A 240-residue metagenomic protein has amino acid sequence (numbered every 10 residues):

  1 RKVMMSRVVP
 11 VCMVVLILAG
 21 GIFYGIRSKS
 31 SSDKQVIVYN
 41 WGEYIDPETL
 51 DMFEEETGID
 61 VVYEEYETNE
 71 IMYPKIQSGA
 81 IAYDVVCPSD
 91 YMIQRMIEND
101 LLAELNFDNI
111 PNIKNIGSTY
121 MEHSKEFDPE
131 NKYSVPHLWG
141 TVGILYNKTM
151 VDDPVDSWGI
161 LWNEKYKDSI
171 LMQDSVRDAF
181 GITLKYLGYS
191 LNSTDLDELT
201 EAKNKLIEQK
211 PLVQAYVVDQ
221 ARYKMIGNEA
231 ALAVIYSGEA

Functional and structural regions predicted by a protein language model:
R1-Q35: Short, low-complexity disordered leader/linker segments with a strong preference for bacterial N-terminal type II
G21-F23, F53, P111, L199: Amphipathic, positively biased hydrophobic alpha-helical segments used for protein targeting and membrane insertion
F23-R95, Y223: Early extracytoplasmic/lumenal segment of secretory-pathway proteins
A82, C87-E229: Extracytoplasmic ligand-binding site segments that recognize negatively charged/polar headgroups
G238-A240: Short, intrinsically disordered, charge-balanced linker/junction segments flanking boundaries in proteins
